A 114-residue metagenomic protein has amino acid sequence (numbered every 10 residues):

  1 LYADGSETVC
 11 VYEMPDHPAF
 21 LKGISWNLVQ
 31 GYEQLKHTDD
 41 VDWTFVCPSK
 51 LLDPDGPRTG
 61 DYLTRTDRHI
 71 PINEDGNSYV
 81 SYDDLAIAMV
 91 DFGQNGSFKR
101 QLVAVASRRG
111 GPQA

Functional and structural regions predicted by a protein language model:
L1-A114: Oxidoreductase cofactor-interface core, primarily capturing Rossmann-like NAD(P)-dependent enzymes
